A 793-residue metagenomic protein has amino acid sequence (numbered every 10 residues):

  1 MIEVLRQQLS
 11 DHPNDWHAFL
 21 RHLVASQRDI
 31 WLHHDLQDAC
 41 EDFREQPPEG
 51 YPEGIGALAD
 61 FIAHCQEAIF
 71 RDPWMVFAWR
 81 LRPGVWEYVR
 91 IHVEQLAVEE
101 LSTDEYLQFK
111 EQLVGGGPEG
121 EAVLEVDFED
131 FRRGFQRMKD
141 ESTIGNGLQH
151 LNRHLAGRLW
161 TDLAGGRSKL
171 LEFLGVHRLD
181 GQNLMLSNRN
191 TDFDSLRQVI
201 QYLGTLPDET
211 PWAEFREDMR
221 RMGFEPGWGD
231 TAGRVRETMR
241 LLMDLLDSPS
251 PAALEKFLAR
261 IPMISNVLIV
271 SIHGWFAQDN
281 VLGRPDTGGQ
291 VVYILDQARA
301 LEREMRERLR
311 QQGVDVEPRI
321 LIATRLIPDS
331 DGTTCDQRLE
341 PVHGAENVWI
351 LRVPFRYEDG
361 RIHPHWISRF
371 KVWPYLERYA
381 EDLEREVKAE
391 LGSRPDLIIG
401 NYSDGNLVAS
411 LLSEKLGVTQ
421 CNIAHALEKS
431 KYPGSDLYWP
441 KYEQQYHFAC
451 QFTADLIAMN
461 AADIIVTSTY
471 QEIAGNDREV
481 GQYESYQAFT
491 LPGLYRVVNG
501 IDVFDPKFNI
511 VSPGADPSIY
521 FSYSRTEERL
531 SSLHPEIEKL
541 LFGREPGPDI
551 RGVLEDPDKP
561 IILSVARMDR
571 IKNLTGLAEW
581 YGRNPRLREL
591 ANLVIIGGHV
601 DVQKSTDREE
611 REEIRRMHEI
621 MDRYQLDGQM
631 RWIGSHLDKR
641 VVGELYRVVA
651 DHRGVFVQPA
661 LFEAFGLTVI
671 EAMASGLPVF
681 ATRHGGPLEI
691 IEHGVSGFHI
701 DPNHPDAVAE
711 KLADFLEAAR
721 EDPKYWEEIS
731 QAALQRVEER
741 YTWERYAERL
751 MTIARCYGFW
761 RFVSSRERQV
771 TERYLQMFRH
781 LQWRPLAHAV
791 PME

Functional and structural regions predicted by a protein language model:
M1-E793: Catalytic cores of nucleotide-sugar-dependent glycosyltransferases that transfer UDP/GDP/TDP-activated
